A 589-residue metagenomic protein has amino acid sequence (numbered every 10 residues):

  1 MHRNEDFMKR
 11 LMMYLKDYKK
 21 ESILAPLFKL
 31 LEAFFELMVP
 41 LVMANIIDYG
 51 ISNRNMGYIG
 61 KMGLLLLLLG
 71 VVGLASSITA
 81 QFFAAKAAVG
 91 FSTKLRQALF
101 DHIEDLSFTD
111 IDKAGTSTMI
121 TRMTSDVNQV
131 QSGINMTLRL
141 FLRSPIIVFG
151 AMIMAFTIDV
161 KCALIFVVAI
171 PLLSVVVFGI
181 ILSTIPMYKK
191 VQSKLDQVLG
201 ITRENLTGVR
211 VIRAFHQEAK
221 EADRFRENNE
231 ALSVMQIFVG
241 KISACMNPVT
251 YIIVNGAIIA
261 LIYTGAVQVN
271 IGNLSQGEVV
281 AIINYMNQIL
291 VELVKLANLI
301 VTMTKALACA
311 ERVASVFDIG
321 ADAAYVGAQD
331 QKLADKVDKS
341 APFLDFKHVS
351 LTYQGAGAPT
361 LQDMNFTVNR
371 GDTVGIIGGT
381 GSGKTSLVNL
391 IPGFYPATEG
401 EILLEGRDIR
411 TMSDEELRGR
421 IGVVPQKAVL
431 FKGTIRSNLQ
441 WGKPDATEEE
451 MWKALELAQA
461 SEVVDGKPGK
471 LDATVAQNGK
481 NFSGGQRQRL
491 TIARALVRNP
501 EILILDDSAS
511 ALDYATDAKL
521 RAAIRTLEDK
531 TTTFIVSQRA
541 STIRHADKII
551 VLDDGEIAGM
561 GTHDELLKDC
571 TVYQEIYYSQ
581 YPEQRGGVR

Functional and structural regions predicted by a protein language model:
M1-R3, N53-R54, V89, Q97-T121 (+6 more regions): Short intracellular "coupling" helices and adjacent cytoplasmic loop segments at the cytosolic face of multi-pass
M1-V39, M43, I51-L65, A80-A84 (+13 more regions): Membrane-integrated ABC transporters
M12, K16-K20, D105-T109, S125-I134 (+9 more regions): An intracellular "coupling" helix at the cytosolic face of ABC transporter transmembrane type-1 domains
D17, E21-F34, L66-L69, N135-V191 (+2 more regions): Transmembrane helices of ABC transporter permease
P26, L30-M38, V71-I78, V130-G133 (+5 more regions): Hydrophobic alpha-helical transmembrane bundles that constitute the permease/transmembrane domains of multi-pass
R54-L64, M154-V168, L182, F238-R312 (+1 more regions): Helix-loop-helix
A334-R589: ABC-type nucleotide-binding domain
